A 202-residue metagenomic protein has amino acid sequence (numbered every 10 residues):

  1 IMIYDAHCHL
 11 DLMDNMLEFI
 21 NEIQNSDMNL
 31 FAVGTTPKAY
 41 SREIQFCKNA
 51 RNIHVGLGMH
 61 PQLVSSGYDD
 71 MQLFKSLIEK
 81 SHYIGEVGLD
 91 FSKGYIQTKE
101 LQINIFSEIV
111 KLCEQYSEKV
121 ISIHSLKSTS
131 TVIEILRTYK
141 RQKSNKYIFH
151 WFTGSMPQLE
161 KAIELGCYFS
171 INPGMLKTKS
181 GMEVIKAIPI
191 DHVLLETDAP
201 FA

Functional and structural regions predicted by a protein language model:
I1-A202: Mid-domain alpha/beta scaffold segments of enzyme catalytic cores
